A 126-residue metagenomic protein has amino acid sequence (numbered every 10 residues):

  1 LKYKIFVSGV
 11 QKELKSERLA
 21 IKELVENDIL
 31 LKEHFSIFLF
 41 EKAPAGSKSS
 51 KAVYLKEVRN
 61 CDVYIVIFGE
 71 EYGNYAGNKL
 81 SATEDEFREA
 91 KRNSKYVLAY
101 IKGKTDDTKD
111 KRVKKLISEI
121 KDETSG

Functional and structural regions predicted by a protein language model:
L1-I67, R92-N93: Conserved N-terminal substructure of TIR/SEFIR domains
Q11, A45-G46, E70-R92: Conserved TIR/SEFIR loop-to-helix hotspot centered on a Trp-containing motif with a nearby acidic residue
S16, N74-G77, T108-D110: Extracytoplasmic/secreted cell-surface and envelope-processing proteins
L24-D28, E89, E119, E123: Alpha-helical structural signal in soluble globular domains
S47-K51, T83, V113: Amphipathic coiled-coil/heptad-repeat helices and related helical stalk/stem segments that mediate oligomerization
V66-E70, I101-K102: Short loop/turn segments at strand-loop or loop-helix junctions that form parts of catalytic or ligand-binding pockets
R92-K102: A short helix->loop->beta-strand "cap" motif at the edges of active sites that frequently abuts
G103-G126: C-terminal interaction surface of TIR/SEFIR-family domains
